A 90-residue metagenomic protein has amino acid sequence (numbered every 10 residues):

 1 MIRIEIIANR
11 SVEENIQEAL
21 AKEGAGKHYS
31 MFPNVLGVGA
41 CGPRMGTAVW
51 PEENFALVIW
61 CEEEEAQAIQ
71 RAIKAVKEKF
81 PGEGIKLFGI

Functional and structural regions predicted by a protein language model:
M1-I90: Positively charged, small/polar-rich N-terminal and surface patches that mediate targeting and assembly and bind
